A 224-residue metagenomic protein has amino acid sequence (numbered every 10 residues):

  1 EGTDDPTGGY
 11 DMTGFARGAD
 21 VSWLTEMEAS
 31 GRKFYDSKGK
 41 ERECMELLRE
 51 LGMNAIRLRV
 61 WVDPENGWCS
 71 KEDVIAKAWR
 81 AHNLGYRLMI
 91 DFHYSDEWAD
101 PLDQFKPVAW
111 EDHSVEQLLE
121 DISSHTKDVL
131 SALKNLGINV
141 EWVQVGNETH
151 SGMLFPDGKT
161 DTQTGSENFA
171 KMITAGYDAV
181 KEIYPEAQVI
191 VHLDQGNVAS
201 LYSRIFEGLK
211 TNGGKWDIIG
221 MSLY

Functional and structural regions predicted by a protein language model:
E1-Y10: Bacterial Sec-dependent N-terminal signal peptides
Y10-R87, H93-I122, D128, G220: N-terminal substrate-binding region of glycoside hydrolase catalytic domains
F15, G52, G85, I138-N139 (+2 more regions): Short loop/turn motifs at secondary-structure junctions
W23, V60-V62, N147-T149, L193-Q195 (+1 more regions): Short, flexible loop/turn elements at secondary-structure junctions
S70-I75, W79, D100-G214: Active-site cleft segment of glycoside hydrolase catalytic domains centered on the general acid/base Glu
K215-Y224: Long, well-ordered mid-to-C-terminal structural blocks that present hydrophobic/aromatic surfaces
